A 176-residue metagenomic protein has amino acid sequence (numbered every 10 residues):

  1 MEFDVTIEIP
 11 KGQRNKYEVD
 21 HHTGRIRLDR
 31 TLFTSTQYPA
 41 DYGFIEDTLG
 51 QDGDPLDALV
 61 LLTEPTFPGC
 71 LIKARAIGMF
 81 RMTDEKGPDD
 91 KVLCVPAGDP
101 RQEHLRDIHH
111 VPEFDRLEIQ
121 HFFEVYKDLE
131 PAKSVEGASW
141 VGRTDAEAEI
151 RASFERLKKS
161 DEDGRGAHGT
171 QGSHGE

Functional and structural regions predicted by a protein language model:
M1-E176: Hydrophobic N-terminal alpha-helices or hydrophobic patches in metabolic proteins across all domains of life
